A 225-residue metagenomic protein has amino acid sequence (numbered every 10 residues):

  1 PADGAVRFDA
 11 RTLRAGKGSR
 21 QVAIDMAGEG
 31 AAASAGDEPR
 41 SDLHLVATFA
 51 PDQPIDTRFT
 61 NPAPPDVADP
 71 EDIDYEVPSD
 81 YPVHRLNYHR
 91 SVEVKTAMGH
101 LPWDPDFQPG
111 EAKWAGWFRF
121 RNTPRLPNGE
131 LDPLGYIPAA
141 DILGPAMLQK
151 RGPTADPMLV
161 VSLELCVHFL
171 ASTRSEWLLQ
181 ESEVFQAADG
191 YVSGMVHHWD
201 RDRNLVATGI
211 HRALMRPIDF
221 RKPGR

Functional and structural regions predicted by a protein language model:
P1-R225: Terminal targeting signals and extreme-terminal segments of soluble enzymes
